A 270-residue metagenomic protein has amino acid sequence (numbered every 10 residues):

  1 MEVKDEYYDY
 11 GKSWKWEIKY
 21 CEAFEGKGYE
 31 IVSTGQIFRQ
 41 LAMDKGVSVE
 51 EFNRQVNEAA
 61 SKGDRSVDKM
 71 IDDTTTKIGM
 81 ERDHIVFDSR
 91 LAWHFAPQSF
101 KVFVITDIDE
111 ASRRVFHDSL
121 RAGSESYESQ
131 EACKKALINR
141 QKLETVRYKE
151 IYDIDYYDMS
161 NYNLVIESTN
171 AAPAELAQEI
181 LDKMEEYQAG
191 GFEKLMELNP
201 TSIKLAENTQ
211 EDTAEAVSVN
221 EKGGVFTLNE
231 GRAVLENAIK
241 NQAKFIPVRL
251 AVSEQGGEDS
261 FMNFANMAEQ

Functional and structural regions predicted by a protein language model:
Y7-F24: Glycine-rich phosphate-binding P-loop
E25-S33: Post-Walker A helix-loop "phosphate-sensing" segment adjacent to the P-loop in P-loop NTPases
T34-A96, D109-E110, H117, R121-E125 (+1 more regions): ATP-dependent small-molecule kinase phosphotransfer cores that center on conserved nucleotide phosphate-binding segments
I108-F116, K134, I138, A177: An amphipathic alpha-helix signature
S124-L176: Small-molecule kinase domains that catalyze NTP-dependent phosphoryl transfer to phosphate-bearing small molecules
E185-T227, I246: Short alpha-helix boundary/capping and kink motifs at helix termini
T213-E269: A short, basic-hydrophobic beta/loop patch
